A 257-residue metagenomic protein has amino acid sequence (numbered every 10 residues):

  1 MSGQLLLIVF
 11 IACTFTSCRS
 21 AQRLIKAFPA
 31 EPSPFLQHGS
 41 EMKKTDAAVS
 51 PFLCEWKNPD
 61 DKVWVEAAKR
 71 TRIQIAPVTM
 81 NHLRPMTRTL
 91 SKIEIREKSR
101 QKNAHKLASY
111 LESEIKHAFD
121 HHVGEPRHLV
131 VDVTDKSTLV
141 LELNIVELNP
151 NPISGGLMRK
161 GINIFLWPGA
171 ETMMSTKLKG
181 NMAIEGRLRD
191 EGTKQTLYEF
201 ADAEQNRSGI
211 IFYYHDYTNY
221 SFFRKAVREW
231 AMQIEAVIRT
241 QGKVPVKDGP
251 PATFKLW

Functional and structural regions predicted by a protein language model:
L5-A12: Sec-dependent N-terminal signal peptides
R19-D60, M173-W257: C-terminal/domain-edge helix-coil "capping" segments
E66-V140: N-terminal segment of the mature soluble domain
P77-T79, I145-N149, A201-E204: A mature extracytoplasmic/lumenal domain signature
M86-E94, L157-G161, A201-A203: Short, flexible, mixed-charge acidic loops at enzyme active sites
A108, E112, K116, D120 (+5 more regions): Extracytoplasmic/secreted envelope proteins and their assembly/folding machinery, especially bacterial periplasmic
H121-T193, Y213: Surface-exposed short loop/turn segments
